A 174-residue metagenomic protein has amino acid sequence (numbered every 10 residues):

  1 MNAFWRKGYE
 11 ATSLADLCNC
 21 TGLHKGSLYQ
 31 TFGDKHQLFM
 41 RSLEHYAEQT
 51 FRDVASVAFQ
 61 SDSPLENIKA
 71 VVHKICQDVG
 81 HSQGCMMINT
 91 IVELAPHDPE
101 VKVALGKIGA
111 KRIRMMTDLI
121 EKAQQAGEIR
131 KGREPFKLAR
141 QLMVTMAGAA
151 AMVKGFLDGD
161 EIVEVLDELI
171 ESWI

Functional and structural regions predicted by a protein language model:
A3-Q37, R41: Helix-turn-helix
R41, V54-Q83, P135-L142: Hydrophobic alpha-helical connector segments
E44-T50: Short, basic, alpha-helical segments at the C-terminal edge of helix-turn-helix-like DNA-binding modules
N67, G80-V101: Amphipathic alpha-helical segments used for helix-helix packing
D78, K122, L142-D160, S172-I174: Amphipathic C-terminal alpha-helical segment
P99-Q125, K137: Amphipathic alpha-helical packing segments from all-alpha helical-bundle domains
